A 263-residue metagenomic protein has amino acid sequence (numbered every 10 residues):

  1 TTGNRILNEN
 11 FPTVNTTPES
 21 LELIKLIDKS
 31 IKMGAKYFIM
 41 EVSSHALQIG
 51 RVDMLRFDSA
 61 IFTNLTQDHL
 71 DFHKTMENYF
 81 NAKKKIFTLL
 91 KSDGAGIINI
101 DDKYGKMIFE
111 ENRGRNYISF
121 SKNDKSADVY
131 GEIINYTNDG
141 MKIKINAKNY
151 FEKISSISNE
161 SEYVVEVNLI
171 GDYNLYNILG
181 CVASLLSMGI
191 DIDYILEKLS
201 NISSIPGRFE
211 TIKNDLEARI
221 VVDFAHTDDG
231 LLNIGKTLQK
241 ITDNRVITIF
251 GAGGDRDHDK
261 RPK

Functional and structural regions predicted by a protein language model:
T1-R5, V42-S43, F250: Short beta-strand-centered segment that lines the nucleotide-binding/catalytic pocket of NTP-utilizing
E9-S20, D68-T75: Flexible beta-alpha connector loops of hexameric P-loop NTPases
P12-S43: Conserved nucleotide-sensing/catalytic segment adjacent to the nucleotide-binding pocket in NTP-handling enzymes
I31-A35, I39, F57-I220, D243: Acidic, Mg2+-coordinating active-site environments of NTP-dependent enzymes
A46-D53: Conserved helix/coil segment N-terminal to the catalytic DExD/H
I205-G207, D228-K263: Active-site beta-alpha connecting loops in nucleotide-dependent enzymes
D223: Conserved phosphate/oxyanion-binding catalytic-loop motifs
